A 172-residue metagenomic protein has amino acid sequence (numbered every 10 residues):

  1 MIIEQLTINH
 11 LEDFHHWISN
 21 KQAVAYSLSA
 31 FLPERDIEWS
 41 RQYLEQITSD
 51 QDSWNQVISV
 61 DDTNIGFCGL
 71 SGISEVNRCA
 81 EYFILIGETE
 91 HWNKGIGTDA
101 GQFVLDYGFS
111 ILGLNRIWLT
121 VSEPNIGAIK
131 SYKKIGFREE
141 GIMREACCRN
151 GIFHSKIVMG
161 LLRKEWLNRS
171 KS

Functional and structural regions predicted by a protein language model:
M1-R41, E165-S172: A short, well-structured alpha-helix characteristic of acyl/acetyltransferase catalytic modules
R35-E90, L162-W166: Acetyl-CoA-dependent GNAT
T63-G66, G127, F153: Glycine-rich acetyl-CoA-binding "A-motif" of GNAT/NAT acetyltransferases
N93-Y107, I129-K134: Conserved acetyl-CoA-binding loop-helix of GNAT-fold acetyltransferases
S110-T120: Conserved GNAT acetyl-CoA-binding A-motif
W118-V121, R138-H154: Conserved catalytic-core motifs of GNAT/GCN5-like acyltransferases
Y132, F137, M159: Conserved active-site tyrosine of GNAT-family acetyltransferases
I152-S172: Terminal substrate-recognition subdomain of acyl/acetyltransferases
